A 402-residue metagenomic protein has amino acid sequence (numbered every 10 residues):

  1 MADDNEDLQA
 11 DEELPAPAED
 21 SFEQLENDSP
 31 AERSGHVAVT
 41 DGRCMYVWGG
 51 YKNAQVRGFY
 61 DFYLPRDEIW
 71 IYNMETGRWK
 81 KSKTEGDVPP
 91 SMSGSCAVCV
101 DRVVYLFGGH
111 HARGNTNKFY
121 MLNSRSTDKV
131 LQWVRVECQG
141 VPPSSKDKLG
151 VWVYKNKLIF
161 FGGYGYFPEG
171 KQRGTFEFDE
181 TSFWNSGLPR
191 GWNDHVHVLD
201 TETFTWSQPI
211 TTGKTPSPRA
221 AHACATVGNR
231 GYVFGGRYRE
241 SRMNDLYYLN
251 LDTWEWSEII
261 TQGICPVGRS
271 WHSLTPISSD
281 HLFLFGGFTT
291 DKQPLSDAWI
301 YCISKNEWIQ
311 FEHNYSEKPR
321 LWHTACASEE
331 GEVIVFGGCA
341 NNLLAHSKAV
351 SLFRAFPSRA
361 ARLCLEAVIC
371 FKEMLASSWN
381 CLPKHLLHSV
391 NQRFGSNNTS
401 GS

Functional and structural regions predicted by a protein language model:
A2-D20, K52, E329-S402: Cullin-RING E3 adaptor/co-adaptor recruitment helices
Q9-P30, T76-K83, W133-R135, Q208-P209: A short helix->beta-strand "capping" segment at the edge of beta-propeller domains
Q24-G35, D61, K83-M92, H111-R113 (+7 more regions): Short loop/turn motifs that recur once per blade in beta-propeller domains
S29-V47, I69, P90-Y105, F119 (+7 more regions): Conserved short beta-strand element of beta-propeller blades
C44, Y51-N53, V103, H110-A112 (+7 more regions): Residue-level signature of beta-propeller blades and closely related beta-rich strand-turn architectures in secreted
R57-Y63, G109-A112, Q172-R173, S182-R190 (+3 more regions): Short consensus segments that form the blades of beta-propeller domains, in both extracellular/periplasmic
Y60-G77, N117-L131, R173-F204, N244-E255 (+2 more regions): Beta-propeller blade signature
F119-G228, V233, E240, L246: Solenoidal tandem-repeat scaffolds enriched in leucines and small polar residues
